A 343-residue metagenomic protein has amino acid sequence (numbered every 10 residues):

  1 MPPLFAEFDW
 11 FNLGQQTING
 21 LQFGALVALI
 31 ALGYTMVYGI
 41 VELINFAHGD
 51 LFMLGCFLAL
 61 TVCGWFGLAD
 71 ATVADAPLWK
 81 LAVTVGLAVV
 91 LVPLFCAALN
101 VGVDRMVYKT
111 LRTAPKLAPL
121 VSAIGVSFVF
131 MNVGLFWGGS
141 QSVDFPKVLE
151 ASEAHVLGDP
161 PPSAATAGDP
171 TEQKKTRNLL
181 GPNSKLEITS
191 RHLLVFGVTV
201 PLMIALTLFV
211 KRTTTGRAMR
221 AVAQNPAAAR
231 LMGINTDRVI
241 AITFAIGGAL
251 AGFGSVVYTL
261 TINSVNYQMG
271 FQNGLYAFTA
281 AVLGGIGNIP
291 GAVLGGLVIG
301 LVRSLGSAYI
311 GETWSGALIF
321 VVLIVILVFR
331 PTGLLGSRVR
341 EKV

Functional and structural regions predicted by a protein language model:
M1-I30, L58, A69-G86, A114-A118 (+2 more regions): Membrane-interfacial amphipathic/re-entrant helices at transmembrane-helix boundaries
P2, F11-N12, Q224-L231, N235-R238 (+1 more regions): Cytosolic-side transmembrane-helix boundaries in multi-pass membrane proteins
P3, L111, P119-K211, L305 (+4 more regions): Transmembrane helix-bundle core of multi-pass membrane transporters and related energy-transducing complexes
F5, I40-G102, M106, A165-E172 (+3 more regions): Membrane-embedded helix boundary and interhelical linker motif in transport proteins
F8-L26, F209-T214, I240-G287, S304-A317: Inter-helical junctions in multi-pass inner-membrane proteins, predominant in energy-converting antiporter-like
L13-G64, G102-A118, A281-I289: Single transmembrane alpha-helix segments in multi-pass membrane proteins
A71-V126, V133, L294-I299, R330-P331: Alpha-helical transmembrane segments within multi-pass membrane transporters and channels
E187-V265, I289-L294: Helix-loop-helix "hairpin" substructures at the membrane interface of multi-pass membrane proteins
